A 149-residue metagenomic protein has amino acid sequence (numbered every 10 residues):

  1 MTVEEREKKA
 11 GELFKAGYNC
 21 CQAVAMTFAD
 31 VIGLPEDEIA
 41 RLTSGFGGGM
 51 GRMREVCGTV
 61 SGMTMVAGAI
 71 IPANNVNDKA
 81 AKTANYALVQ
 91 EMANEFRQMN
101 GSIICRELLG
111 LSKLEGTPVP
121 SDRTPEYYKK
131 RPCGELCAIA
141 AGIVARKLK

Functional and structural regions predicted by a protein language model:
M1, F28-G45, L111-P118: Acidic-glycine-rich active-site phosphate/pyrophosphate-binding loop
M1-A16: Polybasic, low-complexity association/targeting segments
F14-G17, F28, I32, M50 (+4 more regions): Structural signal for hydrophobic packing residues in well-ordered secondary-structure cores of soluble enzyme domains
C20, C57, C105: Short cysteine clusters
V31-R41, A69-E91: Phosphate-handling active-site elements
F46-M65: Glycine/serine-rich anion-binding loops at beta->alpha junctions that coordinate negatively charged ligand groups
N85-K149: C-terminal binding/interaction regions
